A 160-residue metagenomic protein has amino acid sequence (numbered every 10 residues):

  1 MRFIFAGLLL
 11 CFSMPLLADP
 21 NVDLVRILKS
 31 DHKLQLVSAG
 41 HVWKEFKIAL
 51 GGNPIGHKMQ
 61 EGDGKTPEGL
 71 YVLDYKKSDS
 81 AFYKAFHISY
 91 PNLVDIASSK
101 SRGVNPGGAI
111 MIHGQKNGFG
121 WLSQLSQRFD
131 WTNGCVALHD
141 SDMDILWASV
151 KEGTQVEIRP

Functional and structural regions predicted by a protein language model:
M1-I4: Positively charged n-region of N-terminal signal peptides that target proteins for export
A6, L16-L17: Cleavable N-terminal signal peptides
A18-E61, P160: Intrinsically disordered, low-complexity, Pro/Ser/Thr/Asn/Gly/Ala-rich spacer/linker segments adjacent to signal
D19, K77-P160: Exported/periplasmic cell-wall-interacting domains
D19-D23, L50-Y75, L93-S98, D140-S141: N-terminal post-signal-peptidase region of extra-cytosolic proteins
L24, E45-K47, L70, A109 (+1 more regions): Well-ordered beta-strand positions in beta-sheet-rich domains
